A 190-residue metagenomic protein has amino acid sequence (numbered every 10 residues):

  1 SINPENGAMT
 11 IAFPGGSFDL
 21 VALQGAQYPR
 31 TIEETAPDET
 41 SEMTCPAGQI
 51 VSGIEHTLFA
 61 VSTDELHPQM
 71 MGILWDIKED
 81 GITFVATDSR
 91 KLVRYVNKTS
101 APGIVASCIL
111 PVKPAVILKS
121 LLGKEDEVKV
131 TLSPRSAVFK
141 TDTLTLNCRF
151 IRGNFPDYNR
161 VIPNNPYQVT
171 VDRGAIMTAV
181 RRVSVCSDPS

Functional and structural regions predicted by a protein language model:
S1-S190: Structural preference for solvent-exposed beta-strand-turn elements and adjacent flexible terminal/loop segments within
